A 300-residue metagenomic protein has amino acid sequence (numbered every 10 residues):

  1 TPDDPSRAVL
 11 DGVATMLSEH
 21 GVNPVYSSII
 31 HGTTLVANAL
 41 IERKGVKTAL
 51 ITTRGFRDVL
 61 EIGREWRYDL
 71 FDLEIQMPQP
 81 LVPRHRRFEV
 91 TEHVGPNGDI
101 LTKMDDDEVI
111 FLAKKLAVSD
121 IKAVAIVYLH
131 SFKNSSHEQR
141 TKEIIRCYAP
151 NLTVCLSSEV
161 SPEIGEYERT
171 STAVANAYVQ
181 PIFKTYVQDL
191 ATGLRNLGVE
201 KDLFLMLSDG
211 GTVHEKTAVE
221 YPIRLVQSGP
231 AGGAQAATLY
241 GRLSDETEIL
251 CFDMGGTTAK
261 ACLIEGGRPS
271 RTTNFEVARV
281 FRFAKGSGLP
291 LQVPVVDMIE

Functional and structural regions predicted by a protein language model:
T1-E300: N-terminally biased helix-coil "hinge/interface" segments that flank
